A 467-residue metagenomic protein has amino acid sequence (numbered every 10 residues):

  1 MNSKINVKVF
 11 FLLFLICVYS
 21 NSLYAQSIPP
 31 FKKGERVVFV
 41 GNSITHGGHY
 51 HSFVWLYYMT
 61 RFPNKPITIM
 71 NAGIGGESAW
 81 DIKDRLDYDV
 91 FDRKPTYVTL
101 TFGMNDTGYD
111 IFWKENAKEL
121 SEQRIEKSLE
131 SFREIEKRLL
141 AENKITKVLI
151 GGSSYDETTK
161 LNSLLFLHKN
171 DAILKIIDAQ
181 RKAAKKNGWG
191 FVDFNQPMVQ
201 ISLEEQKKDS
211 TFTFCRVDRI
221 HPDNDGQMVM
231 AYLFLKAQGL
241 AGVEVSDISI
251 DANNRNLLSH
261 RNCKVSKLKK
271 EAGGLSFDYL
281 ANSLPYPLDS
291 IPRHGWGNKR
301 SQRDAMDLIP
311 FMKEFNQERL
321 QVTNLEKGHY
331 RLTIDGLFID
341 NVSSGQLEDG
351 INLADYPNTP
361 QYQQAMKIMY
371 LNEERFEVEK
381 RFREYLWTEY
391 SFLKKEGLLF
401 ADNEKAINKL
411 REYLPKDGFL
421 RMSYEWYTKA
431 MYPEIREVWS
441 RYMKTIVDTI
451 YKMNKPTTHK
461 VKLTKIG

Functional and structural regions predicted by a protein language model:
M1-S27: Bacterial Sec-dependent N-terminal signal peptides
S3, G73-G76: Short, flexible loop/turn elements at secondary-structure junctions
Q26-V37: Membrane/wall-proximal cationic-aromatic binding patches
F31, S52-T68, E77-M228, Y232-G467: Alpha-helical cap/lid subdomain in secreted, periplasmic, or secretory-pathway luminal O-acyl-processing enzymes
E35-H49, G75-S78: Catalytic nucleophile-elbow at a beta strand-turn-alpha helix junction centered on a G-D-S/GDSL motif, marking
